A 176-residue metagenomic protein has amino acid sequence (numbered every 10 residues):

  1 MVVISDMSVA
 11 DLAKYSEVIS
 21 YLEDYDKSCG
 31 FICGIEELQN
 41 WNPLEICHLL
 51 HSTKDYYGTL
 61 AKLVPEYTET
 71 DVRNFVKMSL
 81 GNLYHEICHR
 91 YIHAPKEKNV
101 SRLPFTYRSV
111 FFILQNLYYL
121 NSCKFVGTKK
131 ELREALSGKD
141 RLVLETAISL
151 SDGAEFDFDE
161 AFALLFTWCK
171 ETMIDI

Functional and structural regions predicted by a protein language model:
V3-S5: Catalytic palm subdomain of template-directed nucleic-acid polymerases, centered on the conserved carboxylate motif
M7, V18, L22, L142-V143 (+1 more regions): N-terminal accessory/assembly segment that mediates macromolecular interactions
M7-K14, G127: Short, conserved charged micro-motifs
D11-V100: Conserved NTP/Mg2+-binding pocket subregion across the NTase superfamily
E66-I176: Conserved nucleotidyltransferase catalytic core and NTase-mimicking acidic/glycine-rich helix/loop elements in nucleic
